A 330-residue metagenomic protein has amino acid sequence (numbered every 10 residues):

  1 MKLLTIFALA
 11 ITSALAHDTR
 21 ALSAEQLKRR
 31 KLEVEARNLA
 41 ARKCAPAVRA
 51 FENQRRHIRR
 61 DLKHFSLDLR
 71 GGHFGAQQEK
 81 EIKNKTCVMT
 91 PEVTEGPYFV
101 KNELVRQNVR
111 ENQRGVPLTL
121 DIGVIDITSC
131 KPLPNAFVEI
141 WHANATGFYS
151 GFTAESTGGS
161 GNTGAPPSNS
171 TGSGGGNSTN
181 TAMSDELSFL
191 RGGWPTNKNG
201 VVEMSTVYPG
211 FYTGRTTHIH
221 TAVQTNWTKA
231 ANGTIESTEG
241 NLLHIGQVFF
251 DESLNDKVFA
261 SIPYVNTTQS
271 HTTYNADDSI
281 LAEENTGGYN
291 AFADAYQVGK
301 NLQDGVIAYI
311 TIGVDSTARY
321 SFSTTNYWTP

Functional and structural regions predicted by a protein language model:
M1, I11, E52-R55, R59 (+2 more regions): A signal for specific C-terminal beta-sheet/loop modules enriched in small/flexible residues with GP/PG/PP motifs
M1-L27: Fungal secretory targeting signals
T5, G123, A143, T221 (+2 more regions): Functionally constrained cores in energy, signaling, and assembly domains
T12, E103-L104, S279: Short linear sequence elements within intrinsically disordered, low-complexity coil regions
H17-T86, A260-P330: Peripheral, solvent-exposed domain-edge segments that often transition into intrinsically disordered/low-complexity
L69, H73-N275, S316-S321, Y327: Beta-strand-dominated extracellular/periplasmic modules and repeats in secreted or surface-exposed proteins
